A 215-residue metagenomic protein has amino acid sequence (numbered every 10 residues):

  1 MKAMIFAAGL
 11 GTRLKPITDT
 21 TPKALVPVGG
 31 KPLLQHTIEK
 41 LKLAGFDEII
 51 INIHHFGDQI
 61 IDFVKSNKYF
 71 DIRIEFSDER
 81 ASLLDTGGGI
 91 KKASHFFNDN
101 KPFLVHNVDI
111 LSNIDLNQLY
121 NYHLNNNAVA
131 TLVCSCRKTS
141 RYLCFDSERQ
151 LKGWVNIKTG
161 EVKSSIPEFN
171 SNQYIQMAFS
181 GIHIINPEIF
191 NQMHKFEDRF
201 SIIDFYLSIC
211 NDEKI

Functional and structural regions predicted by a protein language model:
M1-D19, K42-A44, K214: N-terminal nucleotide-binding beta1-loop-alpha1 segment
K2-I5, P27, K31-N107, Q118 (+1 more regions): Conserved N-terminal catalytic core of the sugar/cofactor nucleotidyltransferase
L10, T21, F56, R80 (+2 more regions): A generic "binding-loop/recognition-motif" signal
K15, K23-V26: Pre-signature/interface helix of ABC/ABC-like ATPase nucleotide-binding domains
A24, R73-E75, V129, Q150 (+1 more regions): Conserved beta-strand segments of alpha/beta enzyme cores
L25, L143-F145, Y206: A structural signal for short hydrophobic beta-strand segments in well-ordered beta-sheet cores
K101-H106, L111, L116-L124, R137-K138 (+1 more regions): Catalytic-core segments of class I nucleotidyltransferases/pyrophosphorylases that form NMP-activated intermediates
N126-C136, R141: A short, conserved acidic/glycine-rich loop-to-beta-strand motif that forms the donor nucleotide-sugar/metal
